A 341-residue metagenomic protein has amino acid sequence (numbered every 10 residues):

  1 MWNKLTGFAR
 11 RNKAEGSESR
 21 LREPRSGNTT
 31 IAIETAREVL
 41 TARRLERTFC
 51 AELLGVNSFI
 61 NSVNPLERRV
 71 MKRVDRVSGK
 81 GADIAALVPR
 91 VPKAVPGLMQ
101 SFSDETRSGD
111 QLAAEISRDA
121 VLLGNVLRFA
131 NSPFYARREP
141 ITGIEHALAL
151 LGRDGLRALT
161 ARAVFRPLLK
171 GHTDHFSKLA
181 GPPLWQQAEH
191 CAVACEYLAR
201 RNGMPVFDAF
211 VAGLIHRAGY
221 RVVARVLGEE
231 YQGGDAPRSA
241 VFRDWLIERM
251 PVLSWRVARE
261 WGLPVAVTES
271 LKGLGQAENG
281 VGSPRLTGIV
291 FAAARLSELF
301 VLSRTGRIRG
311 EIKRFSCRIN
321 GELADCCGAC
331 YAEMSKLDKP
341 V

Functional and structural regions predicted by a protein language model:
M1-I215, R221-E229, P237-C317, G328-V341: Conserved alpha-helical "signature site" that marks functionally important helical segments or helix/loop junctions
G233: A short, basic-hydrophobic beta/loop patch
